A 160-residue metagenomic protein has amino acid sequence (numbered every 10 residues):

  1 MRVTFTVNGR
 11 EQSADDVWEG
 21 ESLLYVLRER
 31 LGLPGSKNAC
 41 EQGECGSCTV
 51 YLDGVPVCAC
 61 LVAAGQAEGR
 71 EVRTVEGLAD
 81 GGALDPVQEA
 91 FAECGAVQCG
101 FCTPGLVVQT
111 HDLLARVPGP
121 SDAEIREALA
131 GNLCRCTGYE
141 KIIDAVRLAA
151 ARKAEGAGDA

Functional and structural regions predicted by a protein language model:
M1-A160: Signature of N-terminal electron-transfer/Fe-S-associated modules in redox systems
